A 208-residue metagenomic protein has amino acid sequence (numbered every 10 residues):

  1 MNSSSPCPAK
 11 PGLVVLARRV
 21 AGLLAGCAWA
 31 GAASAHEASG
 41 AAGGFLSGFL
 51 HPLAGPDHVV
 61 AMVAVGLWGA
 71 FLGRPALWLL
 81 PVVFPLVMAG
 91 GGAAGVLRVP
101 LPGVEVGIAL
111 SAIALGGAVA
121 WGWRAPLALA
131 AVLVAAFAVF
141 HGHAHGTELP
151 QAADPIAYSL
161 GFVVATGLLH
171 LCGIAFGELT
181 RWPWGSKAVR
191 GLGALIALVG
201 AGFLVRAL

Functional and structural regions predicted by a protein language model:
M1-V14: N-terminal secretory signal peptides that target proteins for export/translocation
N2, L16-L208: Membrane metalloprotein/metal-transporter helix-bundle signature
